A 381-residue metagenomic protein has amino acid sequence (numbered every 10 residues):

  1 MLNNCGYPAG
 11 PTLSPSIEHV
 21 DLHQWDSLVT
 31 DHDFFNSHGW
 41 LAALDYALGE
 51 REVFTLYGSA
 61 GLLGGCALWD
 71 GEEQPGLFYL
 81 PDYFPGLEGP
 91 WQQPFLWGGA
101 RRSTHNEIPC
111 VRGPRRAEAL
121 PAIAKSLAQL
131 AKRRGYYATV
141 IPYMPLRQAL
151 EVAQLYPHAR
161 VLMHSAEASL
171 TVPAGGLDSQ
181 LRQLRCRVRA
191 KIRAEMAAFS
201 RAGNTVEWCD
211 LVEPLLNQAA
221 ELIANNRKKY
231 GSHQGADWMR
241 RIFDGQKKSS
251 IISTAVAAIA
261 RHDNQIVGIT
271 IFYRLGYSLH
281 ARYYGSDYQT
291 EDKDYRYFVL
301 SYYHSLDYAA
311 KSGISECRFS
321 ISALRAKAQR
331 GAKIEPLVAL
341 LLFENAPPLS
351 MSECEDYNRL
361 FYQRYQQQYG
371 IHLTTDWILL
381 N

Functional and structural regions predicted by a protein language model:
L2-P8, A153-L184, A258, H262 (+1 more regions): Active-site/acyl-donor-binding loops of N-acyltransferases
C5-L87, A138-K293, D376-N381: A conserved beta-strand-loop-helix scaffold within acyl/acetyltransferase catalytic domains
E18, D33, Q129, I223 (+4 more regions): Short linear sequence motifs
H19, C110-V111, Q183, L342: Generic structural "secondary-structure junction" signal
R51, G58, E73-R160, S278-A339: Acyl-donor binding region in acyl/amide transferases
L68, R101-R116, C186-A202, V267-G268 (+2 more regions): A broadly tuned preference for mixed-charge, low-complexity surface segments
D70-E72, C110-G113, V172-A174, E344-A346: Non-catalytic surface loops within mature trypsin-like serine protease
L87-G89, G203-T205, R240, E291 (+4 more regions): Short, intrinsically disordered/low-complexity patches at protein termini and at juxtamembrane boundaries
